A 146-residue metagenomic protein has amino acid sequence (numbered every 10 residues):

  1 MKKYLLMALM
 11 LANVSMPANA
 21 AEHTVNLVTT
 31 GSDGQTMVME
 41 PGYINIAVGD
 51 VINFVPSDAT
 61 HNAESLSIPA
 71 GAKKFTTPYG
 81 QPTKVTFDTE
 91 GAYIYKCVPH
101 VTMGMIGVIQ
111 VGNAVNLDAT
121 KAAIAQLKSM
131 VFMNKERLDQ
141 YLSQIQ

Functional and structural regions predicted by a protein language model:
L5-A12: Sec-dependent N-terminal signal peptides
N13-P17: Hydrophobic membrane-targeting alpha-helices
A18-Q146: Extracytoplasmic copper-binding redox domains, predominantly the cupredoxin/blue-copper superfamily
